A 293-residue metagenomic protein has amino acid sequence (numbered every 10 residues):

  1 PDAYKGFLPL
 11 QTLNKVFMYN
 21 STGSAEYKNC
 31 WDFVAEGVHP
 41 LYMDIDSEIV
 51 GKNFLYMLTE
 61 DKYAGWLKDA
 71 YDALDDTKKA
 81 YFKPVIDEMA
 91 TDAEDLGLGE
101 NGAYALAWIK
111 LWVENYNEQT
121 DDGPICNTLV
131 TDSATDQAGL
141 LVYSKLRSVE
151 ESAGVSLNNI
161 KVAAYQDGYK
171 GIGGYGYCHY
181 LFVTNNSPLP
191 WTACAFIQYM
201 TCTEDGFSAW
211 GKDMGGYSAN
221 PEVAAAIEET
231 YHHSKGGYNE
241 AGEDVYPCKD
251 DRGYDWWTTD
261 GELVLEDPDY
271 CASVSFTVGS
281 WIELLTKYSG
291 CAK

Functional and structural regions predicted by a protein language model:
P1-P124: Extracytoplasmic ligand-binding site segments that recognize negatively charged/polar headgroups
D2, L8-T12, V34-E36, V50-G51 (+4 more regions): Extracellular/periplasmic catalytic domains that process cell-envelope and extracellular macromolecules
K15, G23-A25, S47-G51, Y143-R147 (+3 more regions): Solvent-exposed loop/turn segments at secondary-structure junctions within structured extracellular/periplasmic domains
T22, V38-H39, T59-Y63, E114 (+5 more regions): Sec-exported extracytoplasmic/periplasmic mature domains
W31-V34, L55-T59, K110, C126 (+4 more regions): Non-transmembrane alpha-helical segments in soluble domains of secreted/periplasmic/extracellular proteins
A103-Y104, E114-N186: Extracytoplasmic/periplasmic substrate-binding proteins
H179-E262: Mature extracytoplasmic/periplasmic domains
P247-K293: Conserved C-terminal helix/tail region of periplasmic/extracytoplasmic solute-binding proteins
